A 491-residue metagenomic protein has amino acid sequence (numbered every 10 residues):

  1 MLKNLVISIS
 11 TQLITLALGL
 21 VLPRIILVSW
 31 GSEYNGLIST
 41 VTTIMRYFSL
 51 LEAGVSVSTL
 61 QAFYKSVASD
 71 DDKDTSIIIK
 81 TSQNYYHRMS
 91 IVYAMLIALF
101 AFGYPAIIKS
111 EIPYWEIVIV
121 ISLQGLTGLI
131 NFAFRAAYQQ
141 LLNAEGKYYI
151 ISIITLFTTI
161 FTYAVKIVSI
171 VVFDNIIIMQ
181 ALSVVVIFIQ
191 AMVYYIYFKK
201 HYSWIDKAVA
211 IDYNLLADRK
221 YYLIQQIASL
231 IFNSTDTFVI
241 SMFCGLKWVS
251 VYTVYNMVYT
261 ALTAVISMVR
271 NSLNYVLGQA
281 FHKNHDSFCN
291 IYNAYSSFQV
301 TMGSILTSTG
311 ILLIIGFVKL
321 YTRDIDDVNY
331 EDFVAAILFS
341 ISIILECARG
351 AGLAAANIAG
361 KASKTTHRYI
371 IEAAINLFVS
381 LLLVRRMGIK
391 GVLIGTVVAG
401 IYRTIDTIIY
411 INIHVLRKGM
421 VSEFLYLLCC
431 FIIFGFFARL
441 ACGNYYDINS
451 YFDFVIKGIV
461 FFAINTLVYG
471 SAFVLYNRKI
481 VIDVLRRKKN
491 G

Functional and structural regions predicted by a protein language model:
M1, I117, I176-I177, M192-S234 (+4 more regions): Interhelical loop/hinge segments that connect adjacent transmembrane helices in multipass membrane
M1-K65, A94-F102, V120-L123, T159-Y163 (+3 more regions): Signature of the first transmembrane helix
L2, G128-I153, I177, Y202 (+2 more regions): Membrane-interface junctions at transmembrane-helix termini in multi-pass inner-membrane proteins
T11, S152-K200, N214-D218, Q225 (+7 more regions): Hydrophobic alpha-helical transmembrane segments
I25-Y47, I78, I117, I176 (+7 more regions): Interfacial/gating helices of multi-pass transporter permease domains
A53-S69, N143, Y202-S203, Y259-S296 (+2 more regions): Helix-loop junctions and terminal segments of transmembrane helices in multi-pass membrane transport/translocation
Q83-S110, L129, A164-V171, M192 (+3 more regions): Alpha-helical transmembrane segments of multi-pass membrane transport and lipid-handling proteins
R439-G491: Membrane-proximal transmembrane or re-entrant/amphipathic helices at the cytosolic face
